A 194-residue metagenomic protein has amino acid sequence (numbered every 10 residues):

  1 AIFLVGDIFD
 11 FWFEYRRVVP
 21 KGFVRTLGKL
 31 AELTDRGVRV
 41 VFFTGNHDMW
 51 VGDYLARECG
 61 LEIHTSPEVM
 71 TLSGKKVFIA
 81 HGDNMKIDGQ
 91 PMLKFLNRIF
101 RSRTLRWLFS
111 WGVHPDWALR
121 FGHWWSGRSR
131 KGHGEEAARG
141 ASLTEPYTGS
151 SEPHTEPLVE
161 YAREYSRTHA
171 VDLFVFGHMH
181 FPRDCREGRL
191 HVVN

Functional and structural regions predicted by a protein language model:
A1-L72: Core catalytic region of metal-dependent phosphoesterases/phosphodiesterases, especially metallo-beta-lactamase-like
K29-L30, G60, K75, F95-N97 (+1 more regions): Short, charged/polar low-complexity linear motifs in solvent-exposed/disordered segments
E58-S66, K76-F78, D83, I87-F95 (+1 more regions): Conserved beta-sheet core of the metallophosphoesterase superfamily
A80-P157: Active-site-proximal loop/helix segment associated with metal-binding centers of metalloenzymes
